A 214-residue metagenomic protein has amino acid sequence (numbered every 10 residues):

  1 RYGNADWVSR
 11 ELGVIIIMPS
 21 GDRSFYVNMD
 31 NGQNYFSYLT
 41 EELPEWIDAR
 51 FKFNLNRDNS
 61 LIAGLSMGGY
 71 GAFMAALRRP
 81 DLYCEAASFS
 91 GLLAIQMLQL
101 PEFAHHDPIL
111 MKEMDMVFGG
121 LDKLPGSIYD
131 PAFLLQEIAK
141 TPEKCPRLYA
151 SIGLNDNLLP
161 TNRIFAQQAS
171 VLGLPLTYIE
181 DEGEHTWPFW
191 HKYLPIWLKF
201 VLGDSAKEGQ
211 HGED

Functional and structural regions predicted by a protein language model:
R1-D214: Non-catalytic cap/lid and distal C-terminal segments of serine-dependent acyl enzymes
